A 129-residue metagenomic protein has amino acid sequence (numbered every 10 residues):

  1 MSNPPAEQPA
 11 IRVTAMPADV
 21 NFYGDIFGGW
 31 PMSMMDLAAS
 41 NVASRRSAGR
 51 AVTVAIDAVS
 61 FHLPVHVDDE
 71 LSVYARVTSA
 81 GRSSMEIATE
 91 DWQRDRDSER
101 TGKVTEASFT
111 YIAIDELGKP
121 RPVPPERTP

Functional and structural regions predicted by a protein language model:
M1-A55, I112-P129: Hot-dog-fold acyl-thioester-processing enzymes
S2-I11, H66-V67, T78-P129: HotDog/MaoC-like acyl-thioester-processing domains
D25, P64-V65: Alpha-helix boundary/capping and short turn/kink residues
I56-P64: Short, charge-patterned binding micro-sites
